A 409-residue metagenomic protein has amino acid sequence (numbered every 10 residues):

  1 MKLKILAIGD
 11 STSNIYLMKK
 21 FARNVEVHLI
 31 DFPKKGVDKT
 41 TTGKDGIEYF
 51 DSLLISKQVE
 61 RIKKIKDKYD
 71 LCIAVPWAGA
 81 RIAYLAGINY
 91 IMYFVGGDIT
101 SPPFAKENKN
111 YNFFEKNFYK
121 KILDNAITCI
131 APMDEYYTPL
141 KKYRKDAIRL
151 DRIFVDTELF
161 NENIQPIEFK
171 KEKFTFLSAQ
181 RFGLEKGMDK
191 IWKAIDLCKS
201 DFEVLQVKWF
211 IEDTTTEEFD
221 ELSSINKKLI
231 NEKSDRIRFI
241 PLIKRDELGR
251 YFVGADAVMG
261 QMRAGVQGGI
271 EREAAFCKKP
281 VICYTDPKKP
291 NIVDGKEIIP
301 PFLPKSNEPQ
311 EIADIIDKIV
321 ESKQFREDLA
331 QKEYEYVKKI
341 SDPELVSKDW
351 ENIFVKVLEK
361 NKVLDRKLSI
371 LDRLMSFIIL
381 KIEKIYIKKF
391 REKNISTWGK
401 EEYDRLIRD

Functional and structural regions predicted by a protein language model:
D70, I127, R250-V266, K279: Acidic donor-binding loop of glycosyltransferase active sites
Y84-F104, I130: Active-site proximal beta-strand in glycosyltransferases
K109-C129, D372: Membrane-proximal helix-turn-helix segments that form the acceptor-binding/catalytic region of lipid-linked
K120-N163: Donor nucleotide-sugar binding/catalytic pocket of nucleotide-sugar-dependent glycosyltransferases
I130, E168-K186, W192-K199, V207-K208: Conserved donor-binding/catalytic core segment of Leloir-type glycosyltransferases
Q206-S223, R238-P241: Glycosyltransferase donor-sugar binding loop
P290-D317: Change "using UDP/GDP/dTDP sugars" to "using nucleotide sugars
E321-S369, R373-F377: A charged, aromatic-enriched C-terminal amphipathic alpha-helix characteristic of glycosyltransferases across folds
